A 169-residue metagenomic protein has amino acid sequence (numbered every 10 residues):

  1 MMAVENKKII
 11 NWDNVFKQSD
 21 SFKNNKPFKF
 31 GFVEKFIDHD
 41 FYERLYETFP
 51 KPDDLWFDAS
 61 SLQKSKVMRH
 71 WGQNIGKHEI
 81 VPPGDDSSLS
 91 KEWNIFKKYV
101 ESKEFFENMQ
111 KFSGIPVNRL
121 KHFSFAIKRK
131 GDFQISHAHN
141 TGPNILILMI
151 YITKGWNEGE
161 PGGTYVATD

Functional and structural regions predicted by a protein language model:
V4, I9-I10, D20-N108: Non-heme Fe(II)/2-oxoglutarate
V15-F16: Non-catalytic, substrate/partner-engaging modules appended to enzymatic cores
P83-D169: Catalytic core of non-heme Fe(II) oxygenases with the double-stranded beta-helix
